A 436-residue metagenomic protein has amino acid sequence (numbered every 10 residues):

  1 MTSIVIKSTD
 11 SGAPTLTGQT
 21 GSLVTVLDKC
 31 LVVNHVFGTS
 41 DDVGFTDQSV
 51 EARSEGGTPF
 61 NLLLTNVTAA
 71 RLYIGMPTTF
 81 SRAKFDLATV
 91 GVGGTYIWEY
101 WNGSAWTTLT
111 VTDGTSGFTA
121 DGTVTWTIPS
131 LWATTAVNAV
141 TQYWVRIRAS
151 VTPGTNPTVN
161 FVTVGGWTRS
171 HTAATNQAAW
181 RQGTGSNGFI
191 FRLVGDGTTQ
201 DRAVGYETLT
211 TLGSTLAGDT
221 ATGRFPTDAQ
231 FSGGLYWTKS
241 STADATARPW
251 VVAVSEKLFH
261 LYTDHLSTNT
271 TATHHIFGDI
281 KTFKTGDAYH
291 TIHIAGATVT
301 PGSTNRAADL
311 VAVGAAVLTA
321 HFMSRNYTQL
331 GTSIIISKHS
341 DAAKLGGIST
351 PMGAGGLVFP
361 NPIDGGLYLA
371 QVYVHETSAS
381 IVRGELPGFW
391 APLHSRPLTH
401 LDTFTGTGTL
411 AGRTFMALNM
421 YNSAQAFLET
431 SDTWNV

Functional and structural regions predicted by a protein language model:
M1-A13, R146-T155: Short, low-complexity N-terminal tether/leader segments at secretion or assembly junctions of large, surface-exposed
I6-S11, T15-D28, A174-T433: Long, leucine/valine-rich, helix-dominated scaffolding and oligomerization segments
D28-Q177: Signature of Asx- and small-polar-rich beta-strand/turn repeats characteristic of beta-solenoid architectures
